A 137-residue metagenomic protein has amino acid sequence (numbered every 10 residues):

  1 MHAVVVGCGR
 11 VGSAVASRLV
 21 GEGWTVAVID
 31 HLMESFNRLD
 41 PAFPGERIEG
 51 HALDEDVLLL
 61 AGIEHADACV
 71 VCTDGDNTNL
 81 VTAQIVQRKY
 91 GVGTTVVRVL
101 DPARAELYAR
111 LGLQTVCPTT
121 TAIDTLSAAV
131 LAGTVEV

Functional and structural regions predicted by a protein language model:
M1-V137: Cytosolic regulatory regions of ion transport systems
